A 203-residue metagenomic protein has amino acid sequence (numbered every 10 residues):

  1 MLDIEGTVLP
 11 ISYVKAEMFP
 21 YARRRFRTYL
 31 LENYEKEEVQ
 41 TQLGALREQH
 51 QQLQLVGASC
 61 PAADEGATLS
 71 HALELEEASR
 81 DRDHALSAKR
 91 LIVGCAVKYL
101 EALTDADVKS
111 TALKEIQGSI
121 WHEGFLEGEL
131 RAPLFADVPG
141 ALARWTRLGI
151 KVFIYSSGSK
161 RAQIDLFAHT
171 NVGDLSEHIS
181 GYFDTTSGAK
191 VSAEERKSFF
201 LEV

Functional and structural regions predicted by a protein language model:
M1-A16: Asp-based phosphoryl-transfer active-site loop
V14-A102: Conserved phosphoryl-transfer catalytic core
L103-T111: Structural motif
T111-Q117: Phosphate/adenylate-binding glycine loop and adjacent helical scaffold
G118-S119, G128-N171, Y182-T185: Substrate-recognition element of Asp-dependent hydrolases with the DxDx(T/V) motif
G188-A189: Multi-pass alpha-helical transmembrane bundle typical of ion/small-solute transporters and intramembrane aspartyl
S192-V203: Conserved Lys-Pro-Asp/Glu-containing loop-to-beta segment of HAD-superfamily phosphomonoesterases, centered on
